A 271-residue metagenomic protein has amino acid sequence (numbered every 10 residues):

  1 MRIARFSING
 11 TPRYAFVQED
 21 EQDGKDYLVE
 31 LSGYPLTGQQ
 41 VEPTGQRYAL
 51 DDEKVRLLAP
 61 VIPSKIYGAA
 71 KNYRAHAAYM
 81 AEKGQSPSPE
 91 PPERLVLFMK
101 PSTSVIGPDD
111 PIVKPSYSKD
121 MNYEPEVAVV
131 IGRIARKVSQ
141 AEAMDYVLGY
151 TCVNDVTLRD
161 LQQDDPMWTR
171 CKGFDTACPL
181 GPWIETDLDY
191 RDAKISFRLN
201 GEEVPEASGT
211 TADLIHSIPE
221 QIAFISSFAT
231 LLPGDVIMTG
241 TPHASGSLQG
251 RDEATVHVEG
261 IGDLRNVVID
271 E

Functional and structural regions predicted by a protein language model:
M1-P91, L95, L188, R198 (+1 more regions): N-terminal non-catalytic cap/leader segment that marks the start of a structured domain
I3, A15, F98, V129 (+5 more regions): Buried hydrophobic positions in well-ordered alpha/beta secondary-structure cores of metabolic enzymes
R47-L50, R56-P60, H76, R159-E271: Catalytic-pocket segment enriched in acidic/His residues
R56-L58, Q85-S88, I112-M121, A135-E142 (+2 more regions): A generic local secondary-structure boundary/capping motif
N72, A128-V153: RNA pseudouridine synthases
Y79-M80, P108-P111, S116-Y117, V138-A143 (+2 more regions): A short secondary-structure junction signal
P91-D109: A gly/proline- and charged-residue-enriched helix-loop-helix capping module
T103-A128: A structural-propensity feature for long, helix-poor, extended segments
